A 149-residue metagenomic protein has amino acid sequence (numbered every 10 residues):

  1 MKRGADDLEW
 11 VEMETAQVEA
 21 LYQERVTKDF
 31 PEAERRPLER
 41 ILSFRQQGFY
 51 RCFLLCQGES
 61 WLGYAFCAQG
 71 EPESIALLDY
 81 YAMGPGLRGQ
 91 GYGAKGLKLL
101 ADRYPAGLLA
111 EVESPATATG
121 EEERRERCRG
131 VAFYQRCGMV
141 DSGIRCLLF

Functional and structural regions predicted by a protein language model:
M1-R40: Short amphipathic alpha-helix that is part of the acyltransferase structural core
L21-R25, K95, L99, R129: Alpha-helical elements of Rossmann-like donor-binding domains used by nucleotide-donor carbohydrate transfer enzymes
P31-I75, D79-A82: A conserved beta-strand-loop-helix scaffold within acyl/acetyltransferase catalytic domains
M83, G89-R103: Conserved acetyl-CoA-binding loop-helix of GNAT-fold acetyltransferases
Q90, E111-E113, V140-R145: A eukaryotic "domain-to-IDR transition" signal
D102-E126: Conserved GNAT acetyl-CoA-binding A-motif
E121-R125, R129-F149: Conserved catalytic-core motifs of GNAT/GCN5-like acyltransferases
